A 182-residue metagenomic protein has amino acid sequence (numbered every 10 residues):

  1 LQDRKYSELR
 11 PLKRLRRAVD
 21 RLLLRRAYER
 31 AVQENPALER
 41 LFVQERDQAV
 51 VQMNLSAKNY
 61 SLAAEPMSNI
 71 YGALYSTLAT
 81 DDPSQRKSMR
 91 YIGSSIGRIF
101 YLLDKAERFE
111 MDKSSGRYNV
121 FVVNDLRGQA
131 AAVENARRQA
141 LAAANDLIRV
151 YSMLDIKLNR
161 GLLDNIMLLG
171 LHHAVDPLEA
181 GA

Functional and structural regions predicted by a protein language model:
L1-N69, A73, T77-Y91, R98 (+5 more regions): Acidic catalytic motifs of isoprenoid enzymes
